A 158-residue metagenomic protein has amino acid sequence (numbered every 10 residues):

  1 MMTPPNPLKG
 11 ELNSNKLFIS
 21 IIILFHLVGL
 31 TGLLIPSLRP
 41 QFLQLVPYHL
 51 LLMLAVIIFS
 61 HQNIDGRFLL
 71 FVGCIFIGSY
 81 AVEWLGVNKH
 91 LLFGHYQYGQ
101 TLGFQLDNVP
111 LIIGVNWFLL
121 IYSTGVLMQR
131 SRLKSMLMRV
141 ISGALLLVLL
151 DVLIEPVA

Functional and structural regions predicted by a protein language model:
M1-A158: Aromatic-rich, lipid-facing transmembrane alpha helices and their immediate juxtamembrane interface loops in integral
